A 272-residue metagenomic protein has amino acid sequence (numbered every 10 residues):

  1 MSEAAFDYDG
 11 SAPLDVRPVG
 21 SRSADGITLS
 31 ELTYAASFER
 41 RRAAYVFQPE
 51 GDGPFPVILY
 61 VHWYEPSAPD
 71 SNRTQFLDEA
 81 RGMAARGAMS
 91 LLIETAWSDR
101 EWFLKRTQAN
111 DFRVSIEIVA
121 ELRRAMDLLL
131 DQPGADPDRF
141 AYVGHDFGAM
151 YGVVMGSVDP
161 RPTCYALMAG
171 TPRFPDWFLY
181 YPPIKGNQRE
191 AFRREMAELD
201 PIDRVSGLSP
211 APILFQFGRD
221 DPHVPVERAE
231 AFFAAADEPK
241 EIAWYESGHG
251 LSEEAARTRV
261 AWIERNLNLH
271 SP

Functional and structural regions predicted by a protein language model:
D9-D52: N-terminal cap/lid segment of alpha/beta-hydrolase-fold proteins
A44, P54-E65: Short beta-strand element of the alpha/beta-hydrolase
Y64-A120, D176-Y180: Cap/lid segment of the alpha/beta-hydrolase catalytic domain
R123-P183, N187: Primarily recognizes the serine-hydrolase "nucleophile elbow" in alpha/beta-hydrolase and SGNH/GDSL folds
L208-S209, L214-F217: Short beta-strand/loop motif that positions the catalytic acidic residue of the alpha/beta-hydrolase fold
R219-V224, G250: Acidic catalytic loop of the alpha/beta-hydrolase fold
P225-F233: Short alpha-helix in the alpha/beta-hydrolase fold that links the catalytic acid
A234-P272: C-terminal catalytic histidine-bearing segment of alpha/beta-hydrolase fold enzymes
